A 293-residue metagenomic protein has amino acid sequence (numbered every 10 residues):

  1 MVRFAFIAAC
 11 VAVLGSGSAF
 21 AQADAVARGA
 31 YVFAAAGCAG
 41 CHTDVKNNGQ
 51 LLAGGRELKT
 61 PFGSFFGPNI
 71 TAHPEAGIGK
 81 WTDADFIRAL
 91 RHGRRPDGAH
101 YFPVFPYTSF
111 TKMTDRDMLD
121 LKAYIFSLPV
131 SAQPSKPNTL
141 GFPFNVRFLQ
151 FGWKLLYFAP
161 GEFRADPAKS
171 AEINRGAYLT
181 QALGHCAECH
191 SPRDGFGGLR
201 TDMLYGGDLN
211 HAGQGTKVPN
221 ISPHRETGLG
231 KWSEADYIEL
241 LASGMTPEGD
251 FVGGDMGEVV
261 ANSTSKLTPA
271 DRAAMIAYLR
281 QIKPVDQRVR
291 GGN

Functional and structural regions predicted by a protein language model:
A5-G17: Bacterial N-terminal signal peptides
G17-A34, F151-Q181: Electrostatic cytochrome c docking/interface patches
G29, A35-V45, F86, L121 (+4 more regions): The canonical Cys-X-X-Cys-His
H42, R91-R94, I125-P129, H190 (+2 more regions): Protein kinase-like catalytic domain
E57-R88, T108-R116, M203-P247, E258-R272: Electron-transfer interface patches adjacent to heme c in soluble/periplasmic c-type cytochromes and di-/multiheme
A84, G93, G98-F102, P106-S109 (+1 more regions): Membrane-embedded segments
Q133-F151: Extended, well-folded interaction surfaces typified by the phenylalanyl-tRNA synthetase beta subunit core
P219, G254-N293: A cross-kingdom marker for long, charged
